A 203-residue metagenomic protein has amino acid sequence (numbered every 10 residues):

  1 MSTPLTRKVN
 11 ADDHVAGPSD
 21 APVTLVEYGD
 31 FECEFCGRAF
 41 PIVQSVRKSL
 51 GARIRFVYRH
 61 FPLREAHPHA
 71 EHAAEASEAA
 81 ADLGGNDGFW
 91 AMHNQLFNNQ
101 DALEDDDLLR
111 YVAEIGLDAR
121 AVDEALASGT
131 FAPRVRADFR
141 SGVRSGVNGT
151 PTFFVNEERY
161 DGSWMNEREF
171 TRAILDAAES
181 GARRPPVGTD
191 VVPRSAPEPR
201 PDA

Functional and structural regions predicted by a protein language model:
M1-P4: N-proximal helix/coil linker or "cap" segments that precede and/or mark the start of modular domains
T6-V23: A short beta-strand-turn-helix
V15-A16, L103, Y160: Short clusters of hydrophobic/aromatic residues that line enzyme substrate/ligand-binding pockets
A16-P18, V26, S49, G146: Generic structural signal for beta-strand residues in well-ordered domains
S19-A21, A52, G149: Residue-level preference for short coil/turn positions at secondary-structure junctions
V26, F31-A113, R184-R200: Structural alpha/beta surface segment adjacent to cysteine/selenocysteine redox centers across thiol/disulfide enzymes
Y28-G29, F40-S45, R110-A203: C-terminal cap of thioredoxin/glutaredoxin-like
